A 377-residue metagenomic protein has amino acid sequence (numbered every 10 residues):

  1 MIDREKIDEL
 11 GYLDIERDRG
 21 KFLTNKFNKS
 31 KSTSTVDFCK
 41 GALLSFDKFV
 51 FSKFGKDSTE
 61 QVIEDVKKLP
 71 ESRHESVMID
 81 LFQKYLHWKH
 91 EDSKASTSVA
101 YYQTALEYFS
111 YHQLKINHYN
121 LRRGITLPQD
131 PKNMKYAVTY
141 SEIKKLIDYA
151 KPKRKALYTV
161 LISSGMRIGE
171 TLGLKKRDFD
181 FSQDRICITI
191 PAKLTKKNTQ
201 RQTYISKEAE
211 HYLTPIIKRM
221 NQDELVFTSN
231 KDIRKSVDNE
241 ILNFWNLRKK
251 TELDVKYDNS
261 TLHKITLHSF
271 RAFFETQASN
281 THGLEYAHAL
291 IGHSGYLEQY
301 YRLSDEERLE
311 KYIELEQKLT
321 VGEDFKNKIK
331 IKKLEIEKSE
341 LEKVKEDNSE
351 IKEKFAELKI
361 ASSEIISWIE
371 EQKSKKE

Functional and structural regions predicted by a protein language model:
R19-N133: N-terminal core-binding DNA-recognition domain of tyrosine recombinases/integrases
E75-S76, P128-K145, K196-E208, M220-E224: DNA breakage-rejoining catalytic core of tyrosine-based enzymes
A137, L194, L284, I291-I331 (+1 more regions): Catalytic-site neighborhood detector that most strongly recognizes the C-terminal catalytic loop/helix of tyrosine
Y140-I168: Basic, Lys/Arg- and aromatic-enriched nucleic-acid-binding interface segment
L161-D184, E285-Y286: Short, charged phosphate-coordinating catalytic segments
L174-Y212: Conserved tyrosine-mediated DNA breakage-rejoining catalytic core shared by Y-recombinases
S206-L262, F274: Active-site/catalytic core of tyrosine-dependent DNA strand-transfer enzymes
R234, Y257-T281, A289, Q299: Short basic/aromatic active-site micro-motif
